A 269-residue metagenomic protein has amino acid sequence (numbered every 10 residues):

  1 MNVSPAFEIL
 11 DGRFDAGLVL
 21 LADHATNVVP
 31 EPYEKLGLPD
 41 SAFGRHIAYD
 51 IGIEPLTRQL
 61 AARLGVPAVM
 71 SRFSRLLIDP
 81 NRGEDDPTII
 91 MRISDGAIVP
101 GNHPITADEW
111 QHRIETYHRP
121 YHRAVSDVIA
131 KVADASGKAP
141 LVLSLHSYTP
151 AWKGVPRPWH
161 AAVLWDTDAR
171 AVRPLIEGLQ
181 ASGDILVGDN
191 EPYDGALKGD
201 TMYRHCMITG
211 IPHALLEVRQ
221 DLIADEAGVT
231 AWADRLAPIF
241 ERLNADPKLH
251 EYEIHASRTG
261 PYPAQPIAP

Functional and structural regions predicted by a protein language model:
M1-V142, S147-P269: N-terminal catalytic or cofactor-binding beta/alpha core of small enzyme domains
